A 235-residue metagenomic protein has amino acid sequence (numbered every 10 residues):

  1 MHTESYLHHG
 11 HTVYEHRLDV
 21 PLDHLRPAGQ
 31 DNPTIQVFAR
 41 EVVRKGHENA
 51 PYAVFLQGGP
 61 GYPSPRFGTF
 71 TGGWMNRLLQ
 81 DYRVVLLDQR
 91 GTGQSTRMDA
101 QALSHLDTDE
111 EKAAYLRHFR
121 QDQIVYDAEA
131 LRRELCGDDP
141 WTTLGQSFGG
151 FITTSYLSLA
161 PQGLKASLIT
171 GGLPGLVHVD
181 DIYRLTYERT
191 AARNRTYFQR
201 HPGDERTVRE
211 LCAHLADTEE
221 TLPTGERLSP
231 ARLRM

Functional and structural regions predicted by a protein language model:
H2-G225: Gly/Pro-rich cap/lid or specificity-loop segments adjacent to the active site
P223-M235: Substrate-gating cap/lid region and adjacent catalytic-acid/histidine neighborhood within extracellular/lumenal
